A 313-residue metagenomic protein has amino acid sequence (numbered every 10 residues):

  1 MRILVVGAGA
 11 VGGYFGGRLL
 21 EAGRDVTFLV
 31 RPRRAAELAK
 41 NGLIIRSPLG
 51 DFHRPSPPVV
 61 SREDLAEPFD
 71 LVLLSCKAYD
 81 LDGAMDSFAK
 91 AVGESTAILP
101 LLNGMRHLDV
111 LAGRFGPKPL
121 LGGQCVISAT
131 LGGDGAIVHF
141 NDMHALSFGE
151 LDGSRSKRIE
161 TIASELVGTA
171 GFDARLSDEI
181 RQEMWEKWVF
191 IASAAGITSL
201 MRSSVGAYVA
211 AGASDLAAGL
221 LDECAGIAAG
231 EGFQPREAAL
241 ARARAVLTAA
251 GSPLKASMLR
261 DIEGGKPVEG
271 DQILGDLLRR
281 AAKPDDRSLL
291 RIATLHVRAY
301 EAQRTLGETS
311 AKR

Functional and structural regions predicted by a protein language model:
M1-D51: NAD(P)+-binding Rossmann beta1-loop-alpha1 motif at the extreme N-terminus of oxidoreductases
G17, E21, D86-K90, G113 (+3 more regions): Short, well-ordered alpha-helices that flank and scaffold nucleotide-derived cofactor binding pockets
V30, L49, E63, L102 (+4 more regions): Residues at the C-termini of beta-strands that transition into short coil/loop
R34-E37, L108-D109, S156: Short, charged/polar "capping" segments at the starts of alpha-helices and the immediately preceding loops
F52-A136: Rossmann-like NAD(P)(H) cofactor-binding subdomain of soluble oxidoreductases
K90-A91, G113-L121, D134-A238: Internal alpha-helical scaffold of NAD(P)-dependent oxidoreductase catalytic cores
A218-R313: NAD(P)-dependent Rossmann-like dehydrogenase/reductase catalytic/cofactor-binding core
